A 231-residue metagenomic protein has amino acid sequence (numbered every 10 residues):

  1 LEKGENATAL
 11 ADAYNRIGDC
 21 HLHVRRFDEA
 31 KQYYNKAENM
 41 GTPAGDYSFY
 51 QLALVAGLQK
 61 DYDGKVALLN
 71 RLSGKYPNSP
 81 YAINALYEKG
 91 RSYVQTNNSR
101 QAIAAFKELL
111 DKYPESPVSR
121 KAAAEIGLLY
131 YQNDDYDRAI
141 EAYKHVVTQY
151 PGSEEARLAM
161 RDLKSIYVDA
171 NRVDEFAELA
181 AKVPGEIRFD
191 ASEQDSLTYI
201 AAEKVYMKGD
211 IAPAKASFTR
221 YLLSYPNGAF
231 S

Functional and structural regions predicted by a protein language model:
L1-S231: Acidic, polar-rich low-complexity tracts and alpha-helical solenoid repeat scaffolds
